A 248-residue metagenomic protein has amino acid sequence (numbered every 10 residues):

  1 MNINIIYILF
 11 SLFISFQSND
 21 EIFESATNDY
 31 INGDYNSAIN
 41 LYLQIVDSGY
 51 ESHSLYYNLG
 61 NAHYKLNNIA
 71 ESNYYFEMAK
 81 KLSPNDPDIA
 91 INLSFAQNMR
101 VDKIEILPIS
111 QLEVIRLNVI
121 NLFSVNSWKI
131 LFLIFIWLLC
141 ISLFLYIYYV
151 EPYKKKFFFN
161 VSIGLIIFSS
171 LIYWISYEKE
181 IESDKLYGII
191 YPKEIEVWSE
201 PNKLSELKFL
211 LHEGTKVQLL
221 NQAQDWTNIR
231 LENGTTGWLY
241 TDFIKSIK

Functional and structural regions predicted by a protein language model:
I69, Y146, V150-F209, Q218-L220 (+1 more regions): Boundary regions of SH3-family modules and the immediately adjacent low-complexity/disordered segments in eukaryotic
E105-I147: Membrane-embedded alpha-helical segments of integral membrane proteins
